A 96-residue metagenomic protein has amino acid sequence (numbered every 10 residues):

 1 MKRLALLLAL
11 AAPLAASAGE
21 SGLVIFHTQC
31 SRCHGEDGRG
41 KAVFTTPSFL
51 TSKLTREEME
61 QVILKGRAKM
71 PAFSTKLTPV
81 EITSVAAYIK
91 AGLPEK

Functional and structural regions predicted by a protein language model:
M1-L4: Positively charged n-region of N-terminal signal peptides that target proteins for export
A9-I25, D37, E58, K96: Electrostatic cytochrome c docking/interface patches
E20, K53, K76-V80: Soluble non-cytosolic domains of exported or imported proteins
L23-H27, G35-L64: Gly/Gly-Pro-rich "capping" loops immediately C-terminal to redox-active cysteine motifs in periplasmic/lumenal
R32: Short, cysteine/histidine-rich loop/knuckle motifs that typically chelate Zn2+
E57-T78: Short Fe-S-cluster ligation motifs
T75-K96: C-terminal capping alpha-helices of c-type cytochrome domains
